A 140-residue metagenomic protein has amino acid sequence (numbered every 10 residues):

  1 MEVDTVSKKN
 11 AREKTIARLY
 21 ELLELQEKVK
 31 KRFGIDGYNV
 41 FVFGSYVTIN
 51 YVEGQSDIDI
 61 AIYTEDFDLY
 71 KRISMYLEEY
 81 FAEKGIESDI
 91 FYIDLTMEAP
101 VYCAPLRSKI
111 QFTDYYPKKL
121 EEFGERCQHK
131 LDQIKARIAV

Functional and structural regions predicted by a protein language model:
M1-F41, V47-G54, T64-V140: Catalytic core of pol beta-like nucleotidyltransferases
D57-D59: Acidic Asp/Glu-based divalent-cation binding sites
